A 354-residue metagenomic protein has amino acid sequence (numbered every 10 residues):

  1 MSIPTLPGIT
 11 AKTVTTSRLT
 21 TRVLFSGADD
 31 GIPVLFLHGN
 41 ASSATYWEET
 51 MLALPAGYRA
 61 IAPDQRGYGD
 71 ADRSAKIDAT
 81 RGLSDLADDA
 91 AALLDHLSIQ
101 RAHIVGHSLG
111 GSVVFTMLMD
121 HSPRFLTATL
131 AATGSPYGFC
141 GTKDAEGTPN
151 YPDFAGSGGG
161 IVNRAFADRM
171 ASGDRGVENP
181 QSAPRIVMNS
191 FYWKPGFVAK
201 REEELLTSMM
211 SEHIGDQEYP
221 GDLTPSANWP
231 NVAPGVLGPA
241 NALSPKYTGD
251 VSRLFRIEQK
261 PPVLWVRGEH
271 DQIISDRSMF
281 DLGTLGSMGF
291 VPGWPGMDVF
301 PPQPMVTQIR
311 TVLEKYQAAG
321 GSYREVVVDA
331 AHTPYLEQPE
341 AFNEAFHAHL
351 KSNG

Functional and structural regions predicted by a protein language model:
M1-V34, A56-Y58, T80, I99-Q100 (+4 more regions): Alpha/beta-hydrolase fold catalytic core
T16-S17, A62-L109, M119-D120, S135 (+1 more regions): Active-site loop/oxyanion-hole signature of alpha/beta-hydrolase fold enzymes
L19-A79: Conserved HGGG/HGGXW glycine-rich cap/lid loop of the alpha/beta-hydrolase fold
G111-S122, A128, A132: Short glycine-enriched nucleophile-adjacent loop and the immediately C-terminal alpha-helix near the catalytic center
F125-L126, S322: Core-facing hydrophobic residues within beta-strands of well-ordered domains
T148-Q308: Alpha/beta-hydrolase
P292-F300, A330-P339: Catalytic histidine-centered segment of alpha/beta-hydrolase-like enzymes
L336-A348: Post-His helix in hydrolase/transferase enzymes
